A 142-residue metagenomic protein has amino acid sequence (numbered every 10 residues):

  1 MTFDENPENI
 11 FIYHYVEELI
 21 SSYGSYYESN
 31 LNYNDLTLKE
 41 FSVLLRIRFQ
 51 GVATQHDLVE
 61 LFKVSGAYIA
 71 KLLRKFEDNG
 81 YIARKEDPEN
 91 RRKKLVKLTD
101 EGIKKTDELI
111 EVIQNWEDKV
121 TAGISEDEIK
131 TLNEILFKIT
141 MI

Functional and structural regions predicted by a protein language model:
M1-E5, E126-I142: C-terminal regulatory/oligomerization modules of transcriptional regulators
M1-N34: N-terminal leader segment of winged-helix/HTH proteins
F11-H14, S42, D57, K130: Active-site phosphate/pyrophosphate-handling residues
S21, S25-Y68: N-terminal helix-turn-helix DNA-binding core of bacterial DNA-binding proteins
G24, K75-E134: Charged, amphipathic alpha-helical coiled-coil/dimerization segments
Q50, Q55, L95, F137 (+1 more regions): Alpha-helical transmembrane segments and membrane-interface helix-loop junctions in multi-pass membrane proteins
